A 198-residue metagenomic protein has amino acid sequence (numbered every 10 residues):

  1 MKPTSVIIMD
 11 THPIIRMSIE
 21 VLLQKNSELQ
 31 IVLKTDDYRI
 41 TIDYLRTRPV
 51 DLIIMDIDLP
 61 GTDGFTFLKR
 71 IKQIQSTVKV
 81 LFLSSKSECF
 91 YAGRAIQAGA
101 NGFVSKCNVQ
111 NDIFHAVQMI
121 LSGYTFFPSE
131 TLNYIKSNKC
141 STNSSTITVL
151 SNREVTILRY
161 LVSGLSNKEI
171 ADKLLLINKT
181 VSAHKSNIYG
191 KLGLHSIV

Functional and structural regions predicted by a protein language model:
P3-I15, I19-L23, I53, L150: Conserved acidic segment of CheY-like receiver
K34, L59-T62: Residue-level signal for the "D+5" position in two-component response regulator receiver
K34-L52: Acidic, metal-coordinating helix/loop segments flanking the phosphotransfer/catalytic sites of two-component signaling
D37, D63-T66: Acidic catalytic/metal-coordinating carboxylates
D56-I57, S84, K106: Active-site residues of response regulator receiver
F65-S76: Short amphipathic alpha-helix used as the core "switch/output" element in two-component signaling
F90-I96, N101-N152, T156: Short, flexible helix-to-coil linker/hinge segments that flank and couple to helix-turn-helix
G164-V198: Recognition helix of helix-turn-helix DNA-binding domains
